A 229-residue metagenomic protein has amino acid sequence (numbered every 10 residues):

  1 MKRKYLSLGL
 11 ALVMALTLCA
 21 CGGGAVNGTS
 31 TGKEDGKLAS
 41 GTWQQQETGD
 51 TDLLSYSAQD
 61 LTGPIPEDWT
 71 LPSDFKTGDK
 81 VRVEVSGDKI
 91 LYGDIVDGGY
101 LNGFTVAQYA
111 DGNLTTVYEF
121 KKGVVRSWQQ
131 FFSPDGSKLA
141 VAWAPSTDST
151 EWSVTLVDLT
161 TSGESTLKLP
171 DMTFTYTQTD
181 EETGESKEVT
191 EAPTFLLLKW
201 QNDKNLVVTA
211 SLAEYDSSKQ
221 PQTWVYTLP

Functional and structural regions predicted by a protein language model:
M1-Y5: Positively charged n-region of N-terminal signal peptides that target proteins for export
T17-A20: C-terminal motif of bacterial Sec signal peptides marking the signal peptidase cleavage site
G22-G24: Bacterial signal peptide processing site
D35-L53, P66-I95: Beta-strand-rich domains and repeat architectures in extracellular enzymes and scaffolds, especially beta-propellers
W43-G49, S86, L91-G99, V141-T147 (+1 more regions): Beta-strand C-termini and the immediately following turn/loop, strongest in propeller blades
Q45-S73, G103-E119, T155-F174, P221-P229: Surface-exposed loop/turn elements that mediate protein-protein interactions on large endomembrane-trafficking
K76-V81, Q129, T183-K199: Signature of short aromatic-glycine-proline-rich micro-motifs recurring in repeat-based ectodomains
R82-D88, Q130-K138, L198-L206: Blade-terminus and WD-like Trp-Asp/Gly-His loop motifs, strongest in beta-propeller folds
